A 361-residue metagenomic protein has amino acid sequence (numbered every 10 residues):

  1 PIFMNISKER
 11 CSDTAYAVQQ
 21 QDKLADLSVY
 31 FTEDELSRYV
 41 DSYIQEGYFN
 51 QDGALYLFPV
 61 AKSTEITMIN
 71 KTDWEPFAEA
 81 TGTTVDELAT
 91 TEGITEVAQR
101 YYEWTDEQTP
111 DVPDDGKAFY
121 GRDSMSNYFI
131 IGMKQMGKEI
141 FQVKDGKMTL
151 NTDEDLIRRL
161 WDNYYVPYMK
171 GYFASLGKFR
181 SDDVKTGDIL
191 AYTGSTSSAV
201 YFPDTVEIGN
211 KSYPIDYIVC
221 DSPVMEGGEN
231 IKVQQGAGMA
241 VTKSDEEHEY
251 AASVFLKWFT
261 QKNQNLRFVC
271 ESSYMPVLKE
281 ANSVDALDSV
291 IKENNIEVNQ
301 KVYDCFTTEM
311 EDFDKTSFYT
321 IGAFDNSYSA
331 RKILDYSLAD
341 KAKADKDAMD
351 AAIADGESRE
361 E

Functional and structural regions predicted by a protein language model:
P1-R10, T186-S195: Alpha-to-beta junction loops
I2-I66, P214-P223: Hinge/lid segment of periplasmic solute-binding proteins
C11-Q19, T196-Y213: A ligand-binding cleft/hinge motif common to bilobed small-molecule-binding domains
D26-Y39, T83-A89, P113, F119-Y120 (+3 more regions): Short, solvent-exposed loop/beta-turn-alpha elements that line the ligand-binding surface or hinge of extracytoplasmic
G47-T67, E92-T149: Extracytoplasmic/periplasmic solute-binding protein
T95-Y102, V143-G177, Y217, S222: Glycine-centered hinge/linker elements that transmit conformational signals in sensory and ligand-binding systems
R158, M169-K170, E207-N282: Extracytoplasmic/periplasmic substrate-recognition and gating elements
I296-E361: Conserved C-terminal helix/tail region of periplasmic/extracytoplasmic solute-binding proteins
